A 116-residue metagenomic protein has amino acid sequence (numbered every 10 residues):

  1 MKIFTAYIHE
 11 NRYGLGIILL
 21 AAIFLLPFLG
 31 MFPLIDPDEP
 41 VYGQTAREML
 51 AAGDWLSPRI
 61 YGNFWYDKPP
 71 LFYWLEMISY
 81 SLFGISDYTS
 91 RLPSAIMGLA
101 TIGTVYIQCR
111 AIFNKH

Functional and structural regions predicted by a protein language model:
K2-H116: Membrane-integral, polyisoprenol-dependent glycosyltransferases of the GT-C/oligosaccharyltransferase superfamily
